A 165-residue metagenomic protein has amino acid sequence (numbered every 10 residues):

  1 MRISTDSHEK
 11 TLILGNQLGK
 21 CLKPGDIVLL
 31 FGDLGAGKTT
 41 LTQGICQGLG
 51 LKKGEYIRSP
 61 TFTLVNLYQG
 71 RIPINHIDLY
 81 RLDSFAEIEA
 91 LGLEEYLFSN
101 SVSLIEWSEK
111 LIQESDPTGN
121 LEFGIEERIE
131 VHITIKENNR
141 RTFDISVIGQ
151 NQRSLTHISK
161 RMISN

Functional and structural regions predicted by a protein language model:
M1-Q17: N-terminal pre-Walker A segment at the start of P-loop NTPase domains
V28-L30: Hydrophobic anchor at the beta1->P-loop junction of P-loop NTPases
L34: The conserved Walker
K38: Conserved lysine of the Walker
K52-N66: Short beta-strand-centered segment that lines the nucleotide-binding/catalytic pocket of NTP-utilizing
H76-S84: Switch II (G3) loop of P-loop NTPases
A86-N165: Short phosphate-coordinating micro-motif centered on Lys-Gly-acidic
